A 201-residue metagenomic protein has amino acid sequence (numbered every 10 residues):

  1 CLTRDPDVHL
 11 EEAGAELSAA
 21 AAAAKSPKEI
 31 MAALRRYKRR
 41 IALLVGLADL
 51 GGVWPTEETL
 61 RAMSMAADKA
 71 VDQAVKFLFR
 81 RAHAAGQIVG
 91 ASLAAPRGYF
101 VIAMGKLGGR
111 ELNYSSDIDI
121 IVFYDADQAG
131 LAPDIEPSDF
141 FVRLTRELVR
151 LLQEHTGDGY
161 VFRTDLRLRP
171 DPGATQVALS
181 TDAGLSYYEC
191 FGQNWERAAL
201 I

Functional and structural regions predicted by a protein language model:
C1-I201: A nucleotide- and high-energy phosphate-metabolite-utilizing enzyme signature
